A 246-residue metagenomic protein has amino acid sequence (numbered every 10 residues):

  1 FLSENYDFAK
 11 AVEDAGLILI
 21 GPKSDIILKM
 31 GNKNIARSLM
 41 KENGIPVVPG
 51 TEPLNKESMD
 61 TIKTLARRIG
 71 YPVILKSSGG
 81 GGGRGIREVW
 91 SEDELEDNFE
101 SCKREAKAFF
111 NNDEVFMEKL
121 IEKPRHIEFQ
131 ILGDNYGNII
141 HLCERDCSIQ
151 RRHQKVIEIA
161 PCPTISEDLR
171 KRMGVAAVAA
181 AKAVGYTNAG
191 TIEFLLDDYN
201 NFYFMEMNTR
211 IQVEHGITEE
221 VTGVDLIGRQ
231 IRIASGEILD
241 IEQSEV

Functional and structural regions predicted by a protein language model:
F1-L2, K29, N55, L95: Alpha-helix N-cap/loop-to-helix initiation residues
L2, Y6, E13-G21, N43-G44 (+4 more regions): ATP-dependent carboxylate activation and anion-phosphoryl transfer catalytic cores that bind Mg-ATP to form
D7-F8, N32: Residues at alpha-helix caps and immediate loop-helix transition turns in enzyme cores, especially N- and C-cap
E13, L17-S78, G85: A conserved helix-loop-beta module that forms one wall/lid of the active-site cleft in ATP-utilizing catalytic domains
